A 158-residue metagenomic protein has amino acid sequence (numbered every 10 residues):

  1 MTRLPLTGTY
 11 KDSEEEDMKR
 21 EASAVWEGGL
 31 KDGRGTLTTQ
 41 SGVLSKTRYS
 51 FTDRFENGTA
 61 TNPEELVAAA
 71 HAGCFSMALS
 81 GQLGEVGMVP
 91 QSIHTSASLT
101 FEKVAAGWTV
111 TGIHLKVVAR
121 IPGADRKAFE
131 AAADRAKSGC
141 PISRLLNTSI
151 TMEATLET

Functional and structural regions predicted by a protein language model:
R3-A69, S76-T158: Extended beta-strand/beta-hairpin segments
